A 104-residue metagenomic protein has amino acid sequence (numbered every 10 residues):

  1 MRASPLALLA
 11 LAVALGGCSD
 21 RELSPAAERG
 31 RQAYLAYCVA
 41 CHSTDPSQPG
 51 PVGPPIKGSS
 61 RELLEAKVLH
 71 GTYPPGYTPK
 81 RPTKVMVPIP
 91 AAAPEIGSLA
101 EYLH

Functional and structural regions predicted by a protein language model:
S4, L23-R29: Short, intrinsically disordered, charge-biased short linear motifs at domain edges
P5-G16: Bacterial N-terminal signal peptides
C18-R21: Bacterial signal peptide processing site
A27, R31, S43-Y73: Gly/Gly-Pro-rich "capping" loops immediately C-terminal to redox-active cysteine motifs in periplasmic/lumenal
Y34-Y37, D45, S60, V85 (+1 more regions): Short pre-active-site segment immediately N-terminal to redox-active cysteine/selenocysteine motifs in thiol-based
A40: Short, cysteine/histidine-rich loop/knuckle motifs that typically chelate Zn2+
P49-P55, T72-L103: Axial heme c-ligation environment in periplasmic c-type cytochrome domains
